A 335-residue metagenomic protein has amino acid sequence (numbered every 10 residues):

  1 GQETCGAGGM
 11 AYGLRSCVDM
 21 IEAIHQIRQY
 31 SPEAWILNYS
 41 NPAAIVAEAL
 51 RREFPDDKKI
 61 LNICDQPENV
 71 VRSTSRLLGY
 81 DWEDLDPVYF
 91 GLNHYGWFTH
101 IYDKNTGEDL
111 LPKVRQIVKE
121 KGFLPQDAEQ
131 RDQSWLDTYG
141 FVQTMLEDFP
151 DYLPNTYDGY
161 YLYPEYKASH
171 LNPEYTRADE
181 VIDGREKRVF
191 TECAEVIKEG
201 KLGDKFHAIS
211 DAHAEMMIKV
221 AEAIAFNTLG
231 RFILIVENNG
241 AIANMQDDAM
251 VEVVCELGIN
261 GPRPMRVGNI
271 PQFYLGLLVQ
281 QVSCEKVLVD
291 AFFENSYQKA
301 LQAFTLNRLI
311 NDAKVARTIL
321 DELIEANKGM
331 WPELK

Functional and structural regions predicted by a protein language model:
G1-F54: Rossmann-fold NAD(P)-binding glycine/threonine-rich loop
Y12-D19, Q66, A212, Q280: Soluble or luminal CAZymes and related metallo-dependent hydrolases
A34-I36, K59-I60, D86: Beta-sheet entry/capping signal
I36-S40, N62-I63, I233: A structural signal for short, well-ordered beta-strand segments and their strand-loop junctions that often border
A44-A47, V70, G240-A243: Flexible loop/turn segments at secondary-structure boundaries
E48-R52, S73-S75, T99-I101: Short acidic, glycine/serine/threonine-rich loops at helix termini
D56-T74: Acidic, His- and aromatic-enriched active-site or binding-groove loops in soluble protein domains that engage sugars
R76-K335: Long, compositionally biased stretches enriched for glycine and/or charged residues
